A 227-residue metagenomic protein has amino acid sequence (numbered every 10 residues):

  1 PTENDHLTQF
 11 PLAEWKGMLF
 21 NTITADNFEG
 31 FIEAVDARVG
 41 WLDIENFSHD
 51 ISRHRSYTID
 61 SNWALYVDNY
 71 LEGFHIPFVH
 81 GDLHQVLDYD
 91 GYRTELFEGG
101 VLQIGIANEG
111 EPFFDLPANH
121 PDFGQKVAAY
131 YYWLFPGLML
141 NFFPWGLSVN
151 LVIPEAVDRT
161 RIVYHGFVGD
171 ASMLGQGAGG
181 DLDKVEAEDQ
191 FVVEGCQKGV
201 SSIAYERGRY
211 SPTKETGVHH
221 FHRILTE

Functional and structural regions predicted by a protein language model:
P1-A13: Long, hydrophobic, well-ordered secondary-structure blocks that form the structural core and pocket-lining surfaces
P11-E14, M18-E227: C-terminal catalytic domain of Rieske-type non-heme iron oxygenases
